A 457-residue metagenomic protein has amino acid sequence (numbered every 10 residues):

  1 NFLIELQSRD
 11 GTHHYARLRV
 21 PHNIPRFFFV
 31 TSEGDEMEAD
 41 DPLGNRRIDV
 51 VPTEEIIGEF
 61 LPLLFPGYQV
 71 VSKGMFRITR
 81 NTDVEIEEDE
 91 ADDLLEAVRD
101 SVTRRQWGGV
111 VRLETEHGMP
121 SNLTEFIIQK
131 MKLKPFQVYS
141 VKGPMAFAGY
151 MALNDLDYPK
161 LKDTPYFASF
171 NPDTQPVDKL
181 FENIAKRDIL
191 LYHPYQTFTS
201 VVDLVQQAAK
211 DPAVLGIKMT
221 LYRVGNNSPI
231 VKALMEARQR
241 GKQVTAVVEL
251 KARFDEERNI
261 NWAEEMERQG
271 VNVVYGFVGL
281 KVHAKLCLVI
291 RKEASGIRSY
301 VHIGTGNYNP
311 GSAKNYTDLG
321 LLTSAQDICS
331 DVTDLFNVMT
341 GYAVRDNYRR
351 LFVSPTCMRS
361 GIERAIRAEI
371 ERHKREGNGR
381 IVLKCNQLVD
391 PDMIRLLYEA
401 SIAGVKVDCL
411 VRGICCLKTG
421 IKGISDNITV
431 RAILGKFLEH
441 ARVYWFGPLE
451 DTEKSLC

Functional and structural regions predicted by a protein language model:
N1-I381, E399, A403, C415-E439 (+1 more regions): N-terminal localization/anchoring segments of enzymes in phospholipid and broader phosphate metabolism
N386: Cofactor-pocket helix-loop regions in the catalytic cores of large enzyme subunits
K406-L410: Hydrophobic alpha/beta core scaffold segments
